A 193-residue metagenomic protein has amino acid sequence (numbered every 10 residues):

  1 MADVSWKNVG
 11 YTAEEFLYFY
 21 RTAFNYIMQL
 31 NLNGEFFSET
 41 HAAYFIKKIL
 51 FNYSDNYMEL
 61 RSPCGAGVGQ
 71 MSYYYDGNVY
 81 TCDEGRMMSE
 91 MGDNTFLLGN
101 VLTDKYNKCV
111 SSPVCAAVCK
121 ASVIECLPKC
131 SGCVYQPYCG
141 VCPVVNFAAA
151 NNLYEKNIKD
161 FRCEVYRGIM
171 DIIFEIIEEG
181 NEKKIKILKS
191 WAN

Functional and structural regions predicted by a protein language model:
M1-G67, S72, D76, S89-L97 (+1 more regions): Radical SAM enzyme [4Fe-4S]-AdoMet core and its adjacent flexible, acidic and glycine-rich loops/tails across
L32-H41, Y80, C109, V118-C119 (+1 more regions): Acidic/polar loop patches that form or flank catalytic/metal-binding clefts of enzymes that bind anionic ligands
Q70, M88, Q136-C139, V145-A148 (+1 more regions): Secreted/processed peptides and extracellular or luminal domains of membrane proteins
Y74, A149-N151, M170-F174: Extracellular/mature segments of secreted proteins
T81-E84, L127-V145, V165: Local cysteine-cluster metal-coordination motifs and their immediate loop/turn environment, predominantly Fe-S cluster
M87-V134: Membrane-interface junctions of multi-pass transporters
F147-K159: C-terminal accessory subdomain/extension
N157-N193: Short Fe-S-cluster ligation motifs
